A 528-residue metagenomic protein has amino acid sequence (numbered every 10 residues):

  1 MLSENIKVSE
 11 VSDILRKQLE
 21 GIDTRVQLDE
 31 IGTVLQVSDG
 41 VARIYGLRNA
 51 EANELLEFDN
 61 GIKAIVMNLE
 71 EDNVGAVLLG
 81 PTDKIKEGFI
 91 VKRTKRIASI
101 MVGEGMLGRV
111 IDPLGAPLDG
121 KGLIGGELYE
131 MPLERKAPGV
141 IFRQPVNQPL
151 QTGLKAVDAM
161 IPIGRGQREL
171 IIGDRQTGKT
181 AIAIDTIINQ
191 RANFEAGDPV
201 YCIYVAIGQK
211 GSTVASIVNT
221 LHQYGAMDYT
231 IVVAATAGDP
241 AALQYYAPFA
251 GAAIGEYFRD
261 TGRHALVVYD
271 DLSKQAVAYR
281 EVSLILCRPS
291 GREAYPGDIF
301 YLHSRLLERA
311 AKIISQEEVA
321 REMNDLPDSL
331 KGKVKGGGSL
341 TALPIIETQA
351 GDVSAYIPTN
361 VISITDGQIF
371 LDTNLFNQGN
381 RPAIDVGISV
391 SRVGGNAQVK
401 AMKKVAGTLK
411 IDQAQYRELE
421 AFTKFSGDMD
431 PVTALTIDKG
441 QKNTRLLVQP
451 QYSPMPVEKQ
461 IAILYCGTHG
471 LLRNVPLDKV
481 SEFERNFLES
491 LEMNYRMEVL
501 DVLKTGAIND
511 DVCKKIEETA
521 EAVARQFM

Functional and structural regions predicted by a protein language model:
L2-Q18, D23-Q27, T33-L150: Acidic-enriched and Gly/Ser
I14-R25, T94, G153-V157, G251 (+2 more regions): Phosphate-interacting basic helix/loop segments used at nucleotide- and nucleic-acid interfaces
F89-V91, A98, V102-G105, L118-R168 (+4 more regions): P-loop NTPase nucleotide-binding/switch module
R165-S216, D271: Walker A/P-loop NTP-binding active-site region of P-loop NTPases, recognizing the glycine-rich GxxxxGKT/S
P199-Y201, D228-I231, G262-L266, G337-A342: Loop/turn-to-beta-strand initiation segments
V200, K210-I254, I285-P296, H303-E308 (+1 more regions): Nucleotide-state-sensitive switch-loop elements of NTP-binding domains
A242-Y279, K331-G332: Phosphate-binding/switch loop-helix module in NTP-utilizing enzymes
K274, E281-M528: Conserved catalytic/coupling modules of large nucleotide/cofactor-utilizing molecular machines
